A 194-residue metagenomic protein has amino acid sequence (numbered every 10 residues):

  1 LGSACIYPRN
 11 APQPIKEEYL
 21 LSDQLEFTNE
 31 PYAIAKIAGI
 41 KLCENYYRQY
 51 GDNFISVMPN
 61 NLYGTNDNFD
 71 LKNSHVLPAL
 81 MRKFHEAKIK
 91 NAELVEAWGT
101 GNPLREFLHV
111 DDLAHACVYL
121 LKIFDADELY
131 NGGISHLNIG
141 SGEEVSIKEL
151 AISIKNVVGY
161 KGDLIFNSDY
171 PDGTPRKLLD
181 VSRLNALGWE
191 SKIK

Functional and structural regions predicted by a protein language model:
L1-Y7, V157: Short intrinsically disordered, low-complexity coil segments enriched in acidic
C5-Y63, D67-N73: Catalytic helix-loop patch of NAD(P)-dependent Rossmann-fold dehydrogenases
I37-E44, L77-R82, H115-V118: Conserved active-site helix of classical SDR/Rossmann-fold NAD(P)-dependent CH-OH oxidoreductases
N45, Q49, K83, S153 (+1 more regions): Solvent-exposed, charged/polar functional surfaces in cytosolic regulatory/catalytic domains
E86-K194: C-terminal substrate-binding subdomain of Rossmann-fold SDR/epimerase-dehydratase oxidoreductases
